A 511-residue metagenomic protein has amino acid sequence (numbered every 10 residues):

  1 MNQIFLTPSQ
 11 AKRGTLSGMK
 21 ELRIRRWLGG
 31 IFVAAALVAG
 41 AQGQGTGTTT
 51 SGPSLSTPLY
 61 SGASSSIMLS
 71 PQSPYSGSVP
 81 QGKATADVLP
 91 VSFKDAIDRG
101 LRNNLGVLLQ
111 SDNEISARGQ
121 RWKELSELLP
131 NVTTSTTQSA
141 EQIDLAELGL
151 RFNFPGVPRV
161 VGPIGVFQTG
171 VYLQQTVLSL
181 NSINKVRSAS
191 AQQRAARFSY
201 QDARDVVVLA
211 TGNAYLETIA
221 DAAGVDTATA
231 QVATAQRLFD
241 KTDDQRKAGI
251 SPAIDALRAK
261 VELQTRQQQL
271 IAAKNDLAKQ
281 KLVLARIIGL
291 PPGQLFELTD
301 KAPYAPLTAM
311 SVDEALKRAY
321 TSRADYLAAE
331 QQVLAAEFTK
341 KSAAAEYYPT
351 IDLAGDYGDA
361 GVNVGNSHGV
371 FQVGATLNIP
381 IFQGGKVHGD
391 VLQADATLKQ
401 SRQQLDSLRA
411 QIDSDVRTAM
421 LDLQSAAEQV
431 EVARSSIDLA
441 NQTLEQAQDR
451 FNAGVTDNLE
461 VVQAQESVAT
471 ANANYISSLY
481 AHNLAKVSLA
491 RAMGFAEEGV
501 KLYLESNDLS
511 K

Functional and structural regions predicted by a protein language model:
N2-P8, K12-R13, G18-V33, Q42-A63 (+2 more regions): Acidic, low-complexity, intrinsically disordered peripheral segments
K20-E21, R204-R318, D422, A426 (+1 more regions): Periplasmic alpha-helical coiled-coil/stalk elements that build and connect Gram-negative outer-membrane
G45-T137, I143, P292, T299-V333 (+4 more regions): Bacterial Sec-pathway N-terminal export signals of envelope proteins
S92, N131-A203, S311-E314, R318 (+2 more regions): Small/polar-residue-enriched beta-strand and adjacent coil segments characteristic of outer-membrane beta-barrel
L109-E124, A203, V207-A228, R237 (+6 more regions): Amphipathic alpha-helical coiled-coil segments
V283-P291, Q404, S488-G499: Long amphipathic alpha-helical coiled-coil segments
